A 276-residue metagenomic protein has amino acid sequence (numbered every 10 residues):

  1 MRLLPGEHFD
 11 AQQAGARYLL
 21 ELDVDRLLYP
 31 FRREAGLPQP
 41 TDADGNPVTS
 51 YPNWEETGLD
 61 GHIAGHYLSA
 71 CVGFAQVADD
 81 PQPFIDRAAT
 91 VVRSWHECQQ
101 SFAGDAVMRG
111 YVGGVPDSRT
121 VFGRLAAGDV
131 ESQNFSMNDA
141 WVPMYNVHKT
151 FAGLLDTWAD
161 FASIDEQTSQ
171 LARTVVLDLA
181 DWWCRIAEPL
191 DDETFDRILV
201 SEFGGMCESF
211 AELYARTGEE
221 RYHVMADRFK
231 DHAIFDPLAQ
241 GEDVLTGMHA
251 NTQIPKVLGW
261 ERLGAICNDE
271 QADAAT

Functional and structural regions predicted by a protein language model:
M1-T276: Glycan-recognition and catalytic cores of secretory/periplasmic carbohydrate-active enzymes
